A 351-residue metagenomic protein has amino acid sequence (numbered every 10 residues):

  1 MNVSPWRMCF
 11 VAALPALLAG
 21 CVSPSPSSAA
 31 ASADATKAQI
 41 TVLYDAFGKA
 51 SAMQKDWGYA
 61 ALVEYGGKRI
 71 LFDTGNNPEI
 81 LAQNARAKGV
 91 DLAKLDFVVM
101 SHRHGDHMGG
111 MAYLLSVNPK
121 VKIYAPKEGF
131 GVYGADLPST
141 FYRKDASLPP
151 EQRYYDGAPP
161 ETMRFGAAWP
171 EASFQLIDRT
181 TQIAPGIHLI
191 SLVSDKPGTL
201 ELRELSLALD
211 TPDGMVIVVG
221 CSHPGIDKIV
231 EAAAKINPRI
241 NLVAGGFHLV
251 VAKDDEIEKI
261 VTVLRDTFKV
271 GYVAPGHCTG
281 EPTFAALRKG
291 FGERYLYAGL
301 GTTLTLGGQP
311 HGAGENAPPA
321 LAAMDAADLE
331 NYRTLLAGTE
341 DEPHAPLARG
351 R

Functional and structural regions predicted by a protein language model:
M1-V11: Bacterial N-terminal signal peptides that target proteins for export
A19-G20: C-terminal motif of bacterial Sec signal peptides marking the signal peptidase cleavage site
Q39-K88, L200-V219: Conserved beta-strand hairpin/beta-sheet module of binuclear metal-dependent hydrolase folds, prominently
M53-Q54, Y65-F97, I226-I236, L336-L347: Pre-active-site segment of Zn-dependent metallo-hydrolases
E79-E128, A234-A244, H248: Active-site metal-binding motif and surrounding structural segment of the metallo-beta-lactamase
H104-H107, K122, S206, P212-L304: Cap/insert and terminal regions of metallo-dependent hydrolase folds
G129-E204, L296-G307, A313: Metallo-beta-lactamase
Y272, C278-R351: C-terminal regulatory/interaction regions
